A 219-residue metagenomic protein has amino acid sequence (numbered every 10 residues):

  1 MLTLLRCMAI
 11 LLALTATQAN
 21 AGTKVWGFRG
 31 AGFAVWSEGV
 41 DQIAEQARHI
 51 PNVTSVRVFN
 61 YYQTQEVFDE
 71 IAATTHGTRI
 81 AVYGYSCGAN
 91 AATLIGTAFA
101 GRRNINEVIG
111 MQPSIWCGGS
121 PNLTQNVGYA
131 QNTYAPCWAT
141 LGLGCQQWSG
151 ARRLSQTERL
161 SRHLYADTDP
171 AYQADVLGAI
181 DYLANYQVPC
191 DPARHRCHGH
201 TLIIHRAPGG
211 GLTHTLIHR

Functional and structural regions predicted by a protein language model:
L2-I10: Sec-dependent signal peptide recognition, specifically the positively charged N-region followed immediately by
T17-A21: Sec/Tat signal peptide C-region and signal peptidase I cleavage site
G22-T78: Active-site catalytic motif of lipid deacylating hydrolases and related acyltransferases
T23-V25, V56, E66-Q146, T201-I204: Serine-dependent carboxylesterase/thioesterase catalytic core of lipase-like alpha/beta-hydrolase/SGNH enzymes
G27-G32, V40-Q42, S120-H205: Lipolytic serine-hydrolase domain surface
G39-I43, Q63-V67, G88-I95, Y172 (+1 more regions): Stable alpha-helical elements in mature extracytoplasmic
G210-H214: Low-complexity, Gly/Ser/Thr/Pro-rich intrinsically disordered linker/tail segments
I217-R219: Short, solvent-exposed mixed-charge patches
